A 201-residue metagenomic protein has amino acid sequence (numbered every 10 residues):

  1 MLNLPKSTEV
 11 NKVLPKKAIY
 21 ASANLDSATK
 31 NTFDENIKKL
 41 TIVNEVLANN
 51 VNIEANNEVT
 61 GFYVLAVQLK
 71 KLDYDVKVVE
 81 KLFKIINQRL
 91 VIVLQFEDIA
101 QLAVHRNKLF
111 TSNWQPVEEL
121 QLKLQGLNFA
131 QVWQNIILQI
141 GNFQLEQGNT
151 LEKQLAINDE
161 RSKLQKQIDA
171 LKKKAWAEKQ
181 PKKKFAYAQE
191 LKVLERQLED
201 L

Functional and structural regions predicted by a protein language model:
M1-V91: N-terminal, leucine/charged-rich tether regions that mediate assembly and partner docking in large macromolecular
L69-D73, Q154, L164-Q165: A short linear-motif detector with a strong N-terminal bias
L72-Q147: Extended assembly-interface/linker segments at domain junctions
L145-D159: Short, charge/polar-rich alpha-helical segments
N158-L201: Alpha-helical oligomerization segments
